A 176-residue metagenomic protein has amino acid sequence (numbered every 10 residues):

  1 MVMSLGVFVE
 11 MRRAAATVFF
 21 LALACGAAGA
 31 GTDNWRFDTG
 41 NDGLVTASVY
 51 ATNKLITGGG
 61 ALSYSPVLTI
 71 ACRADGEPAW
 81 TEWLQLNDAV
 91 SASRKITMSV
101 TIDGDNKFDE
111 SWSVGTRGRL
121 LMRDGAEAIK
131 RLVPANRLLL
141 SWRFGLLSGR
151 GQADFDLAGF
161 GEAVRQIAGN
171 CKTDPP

Functional and structural regions predicted by a protein language model:
M3-A16: Bacterial N-terminal signal peptides that target proteins for export
G6, G26-G29: Residue-identity detector for glycine
E10, L21-A22, T39: Generic detector of N-terminal low-structure segments
R12, L23-A24, G159, V164: Prokaryotic Sec-type signal peptides and long signal-anchor helices with extended Leu/Ile/Val-rich h-regions
A16-G26: Bacterial N-terminal signal peptides
G29-P176: A generic "folded-domain core" signal
